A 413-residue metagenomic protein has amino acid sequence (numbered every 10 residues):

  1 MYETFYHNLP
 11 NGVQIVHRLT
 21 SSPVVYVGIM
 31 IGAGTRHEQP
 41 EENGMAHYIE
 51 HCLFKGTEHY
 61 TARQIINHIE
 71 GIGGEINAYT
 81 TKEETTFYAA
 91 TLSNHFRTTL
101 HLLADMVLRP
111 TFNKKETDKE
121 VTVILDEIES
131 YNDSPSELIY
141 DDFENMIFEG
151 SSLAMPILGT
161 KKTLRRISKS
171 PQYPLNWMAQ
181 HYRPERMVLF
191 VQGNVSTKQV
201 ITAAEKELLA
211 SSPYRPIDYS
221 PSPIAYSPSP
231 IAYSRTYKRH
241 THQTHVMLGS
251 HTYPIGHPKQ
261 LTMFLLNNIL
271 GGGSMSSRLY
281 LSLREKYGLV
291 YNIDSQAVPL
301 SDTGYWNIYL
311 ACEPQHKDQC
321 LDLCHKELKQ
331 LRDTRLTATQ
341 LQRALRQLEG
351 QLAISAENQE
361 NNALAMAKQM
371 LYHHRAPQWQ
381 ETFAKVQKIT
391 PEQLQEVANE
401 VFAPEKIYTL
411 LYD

Functional and structural regions predicted by a protein language model:
M1-V24: N- or domain-start disorder-to-order transition segments that initiate the globular core
Y6-N8, Y233-R239, L410-L411: Short amphipathic
N8, I65-S227, Y253-P254, G271 (+1 more regions): Charge-rich, well-structured scaffold segments of protease-associated domains
V13, V25-V27, T85, T244-V246 (+2 more regions): Change "...and in nucleic-acid phosphodiester-cleaving endonucleases..." to "...and in nucleic-acid processing enzymes
I15-H17, I29, L189, L248 (+2 more regions): Generic preference for hydrophobic
L19-S21, G28-M30, P216-S277: His/Glu-based metal-binding/catalytic segments typifying zinc-dependent metallopeptidases
S21, G28-A90, P156, G273-L289: M16/MPP (pitrilysin/insulinase) zinc-metallopeptidase core fold and M16-derived inactive scaffolds
S22-V24, K82, P184, T241-H245 (+1 more regions): Short, solvent-exposed loop/turn segments at the edges of secondary structure
